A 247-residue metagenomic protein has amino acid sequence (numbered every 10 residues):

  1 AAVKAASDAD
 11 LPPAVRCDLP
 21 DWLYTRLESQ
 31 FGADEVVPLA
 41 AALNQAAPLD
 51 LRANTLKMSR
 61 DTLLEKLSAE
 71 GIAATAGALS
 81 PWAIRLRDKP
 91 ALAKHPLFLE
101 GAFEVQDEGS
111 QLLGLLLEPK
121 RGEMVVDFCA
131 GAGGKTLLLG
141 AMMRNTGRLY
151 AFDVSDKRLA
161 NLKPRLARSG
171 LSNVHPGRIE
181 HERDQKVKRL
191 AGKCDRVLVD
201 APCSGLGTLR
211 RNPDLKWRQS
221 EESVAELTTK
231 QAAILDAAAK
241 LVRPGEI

Functional and structural regions predicted by a protein language model:
A1-I247: S-adenosylmethionine
